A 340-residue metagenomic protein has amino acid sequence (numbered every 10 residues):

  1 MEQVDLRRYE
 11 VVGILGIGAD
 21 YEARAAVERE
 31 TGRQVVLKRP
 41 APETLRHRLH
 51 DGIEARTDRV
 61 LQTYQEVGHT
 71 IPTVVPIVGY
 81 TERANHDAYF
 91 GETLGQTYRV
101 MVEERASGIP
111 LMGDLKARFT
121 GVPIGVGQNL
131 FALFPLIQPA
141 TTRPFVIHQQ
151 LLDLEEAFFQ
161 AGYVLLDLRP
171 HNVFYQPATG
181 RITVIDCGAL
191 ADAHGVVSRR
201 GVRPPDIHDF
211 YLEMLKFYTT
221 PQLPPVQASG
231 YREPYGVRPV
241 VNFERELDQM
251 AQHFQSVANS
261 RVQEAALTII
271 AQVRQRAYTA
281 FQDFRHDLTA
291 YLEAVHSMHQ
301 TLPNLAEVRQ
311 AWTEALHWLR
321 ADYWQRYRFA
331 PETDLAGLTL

Functional and structural regions predicted by a protein language model:
G13, D20-V74: ATP-binding glycine-rich loop module of kinase domains
P76-A140: Conserved structural core of kinase catalytic domains
I147-H148: Activation segment signature within eukaryotic-like protein kinase domains
E155-Q176: Catalytic-loop of the protein kinase fold
N172-D186: Conserved protein kinase catalytic/activation segment
I182-A265: C-lobe/activation-segment region of protein kinase-like
Q272-M298: Terminal C-lobe "cap" of eukaryotic-type protein kinase domains
H296-L340: Regulatory extensions appended to serine/threonine kinase catalytic cores
